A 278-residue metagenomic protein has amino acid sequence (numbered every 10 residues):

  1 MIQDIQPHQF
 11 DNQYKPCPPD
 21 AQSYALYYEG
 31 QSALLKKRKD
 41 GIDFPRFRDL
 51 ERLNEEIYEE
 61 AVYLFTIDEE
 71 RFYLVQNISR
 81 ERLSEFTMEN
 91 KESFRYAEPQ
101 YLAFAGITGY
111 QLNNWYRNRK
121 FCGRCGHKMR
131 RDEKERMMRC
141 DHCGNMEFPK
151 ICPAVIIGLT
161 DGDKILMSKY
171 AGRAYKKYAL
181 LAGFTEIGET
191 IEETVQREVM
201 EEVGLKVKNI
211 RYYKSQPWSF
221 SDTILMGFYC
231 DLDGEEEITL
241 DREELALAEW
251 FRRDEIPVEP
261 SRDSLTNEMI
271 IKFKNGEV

Functional and structural regions predicted by a protein language model:
M1-R119, A174-Y178, F220, D241-V278: Nudix hydrolase/Nudix homology domain
Y28-L35, M137-L180, K206-V207, C230-L232: N-terminal strand-loop-strand
T108-G158: Cys/His-rich short segments
V155, I224-M226, A246: Change "...and in nucleic-acid phosphodiester-cleaving endonucleases..." to "...and in nucleic-acid processing enzymes
K169-Y170, A182, R211-Q216, L232 (+1 more regions): Active-site proximal loops enriched in glycine and acidic residues that flank catalytic Cys/His/Asp and coordinate
A179-K214, F228: The catalytic Nudix box helix
Q216-T239: Active-site-adjacent beta-strand/loop module that shapes the phosphate/pyrophosphate-binding cleft
